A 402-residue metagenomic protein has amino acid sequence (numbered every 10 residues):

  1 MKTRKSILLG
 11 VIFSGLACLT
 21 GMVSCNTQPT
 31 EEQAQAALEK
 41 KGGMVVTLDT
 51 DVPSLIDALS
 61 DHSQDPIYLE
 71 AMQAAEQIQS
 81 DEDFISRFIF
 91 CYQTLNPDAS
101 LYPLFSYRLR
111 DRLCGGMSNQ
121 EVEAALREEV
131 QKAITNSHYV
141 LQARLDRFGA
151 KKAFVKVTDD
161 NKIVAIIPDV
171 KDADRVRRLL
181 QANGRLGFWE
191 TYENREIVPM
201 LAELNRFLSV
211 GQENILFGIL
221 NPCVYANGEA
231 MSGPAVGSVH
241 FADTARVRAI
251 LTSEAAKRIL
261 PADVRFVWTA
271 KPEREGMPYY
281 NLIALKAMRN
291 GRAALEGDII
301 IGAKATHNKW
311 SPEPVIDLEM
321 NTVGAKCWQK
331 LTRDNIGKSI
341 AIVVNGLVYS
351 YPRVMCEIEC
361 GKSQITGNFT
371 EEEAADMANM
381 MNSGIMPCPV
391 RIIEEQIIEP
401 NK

Functional and structural regions predicted by a protein language model:
K2-I12: Bacterial N-terminal signal peptides that target proteins for export
F13-L19: Core hydrophobic alpha-helical transmembrane segments of single-pass membrane proteins
T20-S24: C-terminal motif of bacterial Sec signal peptides marking the signal peptidase cleavage site
C25-K402: A structural signal for conserved, well-ordered secondary-structure elements that form binding/interaction cores
